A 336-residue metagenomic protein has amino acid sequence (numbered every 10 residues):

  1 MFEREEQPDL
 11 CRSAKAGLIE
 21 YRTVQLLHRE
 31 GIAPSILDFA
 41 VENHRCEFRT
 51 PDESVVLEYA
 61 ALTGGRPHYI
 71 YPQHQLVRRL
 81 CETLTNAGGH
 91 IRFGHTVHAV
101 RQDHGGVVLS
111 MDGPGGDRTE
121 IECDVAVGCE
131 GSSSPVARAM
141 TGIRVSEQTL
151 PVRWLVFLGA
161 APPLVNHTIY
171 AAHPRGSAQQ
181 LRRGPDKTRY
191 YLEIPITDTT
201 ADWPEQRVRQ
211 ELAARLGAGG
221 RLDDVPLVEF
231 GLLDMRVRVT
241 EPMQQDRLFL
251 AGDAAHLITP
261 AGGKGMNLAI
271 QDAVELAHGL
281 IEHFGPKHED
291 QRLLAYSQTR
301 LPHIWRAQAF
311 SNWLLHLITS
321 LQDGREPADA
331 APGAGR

Functional and structural regions predicted by a protein language model:
M1-F2, G128, A171, A251: Generic enzyme active-site microenvironment
M1-K15: Glycine-rich FAD pyrophosphate-binding loop
C11-A87, H98-R101, Q308-S311: Active-site-adjacent segment of FAD-dependent monooxygenases/related oxidoreductases
E82, A99, H104-V108, D112-T119 (+3 more regions): Conserved FAD-binding catalytic core of PHBH/FMO-like flavoproteins
H90-R92: General small-molecule cofactor/ligand-binding pocket signal
D234-H256: FAD-binding beta-loop-beta segment adjacent to the flavin cofactor pocket
P260-D272: A conserved FAD-binding loop/helix module that cradles the flavin
G263, H278-R336: C-terminal helical "tail/cap" subdomain of flavin- and related membrane-associated enzymes
